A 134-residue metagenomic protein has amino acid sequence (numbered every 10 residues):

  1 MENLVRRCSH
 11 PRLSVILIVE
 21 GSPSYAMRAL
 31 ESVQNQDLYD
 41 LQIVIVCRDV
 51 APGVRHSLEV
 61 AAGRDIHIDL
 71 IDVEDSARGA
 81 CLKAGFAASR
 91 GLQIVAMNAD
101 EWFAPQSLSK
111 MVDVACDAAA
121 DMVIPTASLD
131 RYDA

Functional and structural regions predicted by a protein language model:
M1-S32: N-proximal low-complexity "stem/linker" segments adjacent to membrane-targeting elements
I18-E20, R48, P125, Y132: Cofactor-binding loop segments of dinucleotide-utilizing enzymes, especially the Rossmann-like FAD- and NAD(P)+-binding
Q34-D72: Acidic donor-binding segment of Leloir-type glycosyltransferases
V73-S89: Glycine-rich, basic loop-to-helix element that forms the pyrophosphate-binding segment of sugar-nucleotide handling
L82, F103-K110: Acidic donor-diphosphate engagement hotspot in glycosyltransferases and nucleotidyltransferases that stabilizes
I94: Short aromatic/hydrophobic "clamp" motif used to bind/position activated sugar donors
N98-W102: The conserved acidic donor/metal-binding loop of glycosyltransferases
S109-A134: Conserved donor NDP-sugar-binding/catalytic core segment of glycosyltransferases
